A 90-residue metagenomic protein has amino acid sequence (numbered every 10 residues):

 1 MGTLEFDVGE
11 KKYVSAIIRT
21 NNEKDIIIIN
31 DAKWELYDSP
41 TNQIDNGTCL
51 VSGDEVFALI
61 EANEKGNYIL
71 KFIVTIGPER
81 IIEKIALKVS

Functional and structural regions predicted by a protein language model:
M1-S90: Contiguous segments within soluble domain cores/interaction surfaces
